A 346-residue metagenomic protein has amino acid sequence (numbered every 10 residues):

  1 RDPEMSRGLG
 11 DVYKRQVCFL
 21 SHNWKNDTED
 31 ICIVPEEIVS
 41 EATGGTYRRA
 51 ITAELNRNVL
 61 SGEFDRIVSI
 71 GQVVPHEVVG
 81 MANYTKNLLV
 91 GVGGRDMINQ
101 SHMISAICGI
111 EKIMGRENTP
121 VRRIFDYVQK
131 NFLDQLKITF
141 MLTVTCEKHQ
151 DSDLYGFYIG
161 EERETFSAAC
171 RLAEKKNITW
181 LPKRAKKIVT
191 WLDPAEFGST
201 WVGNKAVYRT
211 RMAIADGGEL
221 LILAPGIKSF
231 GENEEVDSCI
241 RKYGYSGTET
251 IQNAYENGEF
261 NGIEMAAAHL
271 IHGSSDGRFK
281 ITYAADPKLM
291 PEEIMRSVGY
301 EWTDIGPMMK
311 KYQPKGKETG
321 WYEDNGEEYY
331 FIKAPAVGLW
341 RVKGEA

Functional and structural regions predicted by a protein language model:
D2-Y13: Single conserved hydrophobic/aromatic residue that forms the stacking wall/gate of nucleotide- or nucleobase-binding
R15-W180, M212: Conserved, well-structured core segments that form the ligand-binding/active-site neighborhood of functional domains
E29-E36, V78-N83, D151-G156, W201-V202 (+3 more regions): Short acidic, glycine/serine/threonine-rich loops at helix termini
V68-I70, K187-W191, L221, Y330-F331: Structural motif
Q72-P75, P194-A195, P287, P335-V337: Short glycine-rich anion-binding loops that position phosphate/pyrophosphate groups of nucleotides and phosphorylated
T145-E161, R184-V202, R209: Glycine-rich phosphate/diphosphate-binding loops and the adjacent beta-loop-alpha structural elements that coordinate
F197-L289: C-terminal catalytic subdomain
D276-A346: Extended hydrophobic packing segments that form well-structured cores
